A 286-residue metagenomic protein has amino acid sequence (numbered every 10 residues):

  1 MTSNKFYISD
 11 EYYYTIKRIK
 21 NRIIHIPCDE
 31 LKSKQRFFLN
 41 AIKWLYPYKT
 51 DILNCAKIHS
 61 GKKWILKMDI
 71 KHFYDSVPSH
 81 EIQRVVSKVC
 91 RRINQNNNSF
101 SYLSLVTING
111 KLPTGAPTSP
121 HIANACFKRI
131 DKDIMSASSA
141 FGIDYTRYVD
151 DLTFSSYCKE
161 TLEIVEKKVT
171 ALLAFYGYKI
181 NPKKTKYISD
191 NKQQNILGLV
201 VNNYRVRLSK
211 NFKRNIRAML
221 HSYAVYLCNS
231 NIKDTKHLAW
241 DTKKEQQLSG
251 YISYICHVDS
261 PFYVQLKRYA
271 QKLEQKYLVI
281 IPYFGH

Functional and structural regions predicted by a protein language model:
M1-A116, H121, A125-S136, E160-H286: Right-hand nucleic-acid polymerase module
D144-R147: Short beta-strand
D150-Y157: Short beta-strand->loop micro-motif that forms the acidic, two-metal-ion catalytic signature in nucleotide-processing
